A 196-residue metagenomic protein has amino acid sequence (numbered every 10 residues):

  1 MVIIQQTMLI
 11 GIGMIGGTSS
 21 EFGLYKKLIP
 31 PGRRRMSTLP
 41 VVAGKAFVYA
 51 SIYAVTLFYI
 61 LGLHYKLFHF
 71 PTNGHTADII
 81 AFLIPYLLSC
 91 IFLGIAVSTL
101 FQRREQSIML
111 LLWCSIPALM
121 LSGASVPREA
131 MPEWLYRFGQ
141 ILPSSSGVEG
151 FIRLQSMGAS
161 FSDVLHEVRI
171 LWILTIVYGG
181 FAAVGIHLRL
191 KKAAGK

Functional and structural regions predicted by a protein language model:
M1-F58, G62-H75, S160-V164, G180-K196: Transmembrane helix-boundary elements of multi-pass transport/secretion proteins, especially ABC-type permease modules
S51, G62, P71-K196: Membrane-spanning alpha-helical segments of multipass transporters and channels
